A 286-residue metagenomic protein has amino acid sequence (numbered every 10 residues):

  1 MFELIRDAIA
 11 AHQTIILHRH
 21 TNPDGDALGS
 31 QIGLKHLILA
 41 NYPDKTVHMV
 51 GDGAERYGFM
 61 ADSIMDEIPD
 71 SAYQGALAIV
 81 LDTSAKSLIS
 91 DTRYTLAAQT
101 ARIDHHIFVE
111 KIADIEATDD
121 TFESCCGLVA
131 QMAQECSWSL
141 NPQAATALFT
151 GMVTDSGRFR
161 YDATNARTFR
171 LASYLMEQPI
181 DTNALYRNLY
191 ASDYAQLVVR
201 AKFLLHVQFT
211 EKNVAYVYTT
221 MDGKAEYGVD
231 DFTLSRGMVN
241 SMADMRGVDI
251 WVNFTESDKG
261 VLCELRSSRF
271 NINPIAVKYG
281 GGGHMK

Functional and structural regions predicted by a protein language model:
F2-T21, G29-F59, D70-G75, T154-K286: Hydrophobic helix-and-loop "lid/oligomerization" segment in the mid-to-C-terminal part of catalytic domains
H18, N22, V80, R102-I103 (+1 more regions): Generic enzyme active-site microenvironment
G25-A27, T83, H105, S156: Generic detector of well-ordered alpha-helical packing
G25-Q31, S87-I89: Short glycine/serine/threonine-rich phosphate/pyrophosphate-binding segments that cradle anionic phosphate groups
A54-M65, V129: Membrane-interfacial amphipathic helices and adjacent loop/beta segments that form the lipid-substrate binding surface
A61-I115: Active-site cofactor/cluster-binding pocket
I64-I68, T118-T121, R269-F270: Short, hinge-like loop/turn segments at secondary-structure boundaries
H106-L171: Short alpha-helices
